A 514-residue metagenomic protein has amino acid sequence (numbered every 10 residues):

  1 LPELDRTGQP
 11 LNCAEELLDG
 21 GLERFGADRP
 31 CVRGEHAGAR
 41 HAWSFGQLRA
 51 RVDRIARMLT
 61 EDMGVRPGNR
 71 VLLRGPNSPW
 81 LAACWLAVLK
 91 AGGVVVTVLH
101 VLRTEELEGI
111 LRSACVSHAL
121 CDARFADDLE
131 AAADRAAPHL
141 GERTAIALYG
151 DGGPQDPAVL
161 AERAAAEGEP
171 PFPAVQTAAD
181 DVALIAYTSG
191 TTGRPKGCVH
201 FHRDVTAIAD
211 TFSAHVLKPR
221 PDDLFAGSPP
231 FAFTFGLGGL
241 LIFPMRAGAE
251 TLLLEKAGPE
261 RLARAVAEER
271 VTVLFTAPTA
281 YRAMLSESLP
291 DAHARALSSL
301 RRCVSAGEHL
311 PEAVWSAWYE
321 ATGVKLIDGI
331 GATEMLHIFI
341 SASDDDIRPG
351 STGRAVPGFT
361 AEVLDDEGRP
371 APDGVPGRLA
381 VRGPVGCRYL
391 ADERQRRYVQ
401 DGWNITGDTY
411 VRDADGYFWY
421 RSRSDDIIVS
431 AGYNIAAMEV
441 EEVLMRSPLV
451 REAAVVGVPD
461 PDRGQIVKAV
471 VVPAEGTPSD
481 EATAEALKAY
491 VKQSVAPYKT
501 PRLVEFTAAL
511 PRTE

Functional and structural regions predicted by a protein language model:
D28-P30, G152-P154, E167-Y187, R194 (+2 more regions): Conserved pre-ATP/AMP-binding loop-to-beta segment of ANL
H36-H41, R124-A179, E287-S288: ANL superfamily adenylate-forming
R49-R57, P170, A179, L184 (+6 more regions): Conserved structural elements of the adenylate-forming
M58-E105, P230, N434: Conserved AMP-binding/adenylate-forming
A91-G92, T206-L224, F231-V273, E287: Conserved AMP-binding/adenylation subdomain of ANL enzymes
L102-E105, A119-C121, L274, V381-G383 (+3 more regions): AMP-binding/adenylate-forming catalytic core of the ANL superfamily
V271-T276, L285-R348, T360: Gly/Ser/Thr-rich phosphate-binding loop
R354-G358, R369-D401, D415, Y433-I435: Conserved ATP/PPi-binding loop(s) of AMP-dependent carboxylate-activating enzymes
